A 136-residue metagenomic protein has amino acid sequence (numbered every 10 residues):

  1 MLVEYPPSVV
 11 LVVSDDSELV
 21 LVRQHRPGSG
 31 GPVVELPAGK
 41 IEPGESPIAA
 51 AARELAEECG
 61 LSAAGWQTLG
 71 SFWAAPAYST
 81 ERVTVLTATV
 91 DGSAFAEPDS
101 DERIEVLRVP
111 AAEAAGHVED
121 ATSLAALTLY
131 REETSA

Functional and structural regions predicted by a protein language model:
M1-V10, D15, Q24: Acidic, metal-coordinating catalytic segment for phosphate/diphosphate chemistry, firing primarily on the Nudix
V13, V22, G31-V34: Active-site rim/adjacent substrate-binding subdomains
P27-S29: A short acidic/small-residue loop/turn micro-motif
P32, P76-Y78, T84, V90 (+1 more regions): Nudix hydrolase/Nudix homology domain
L36-T68, L86, S100, P110: The catalytic Nudix box helix
G70-A75: Short, solvent-exposed loop/turn elements at beta->coil junctions and helix N-caps that rim active or binding pockets
